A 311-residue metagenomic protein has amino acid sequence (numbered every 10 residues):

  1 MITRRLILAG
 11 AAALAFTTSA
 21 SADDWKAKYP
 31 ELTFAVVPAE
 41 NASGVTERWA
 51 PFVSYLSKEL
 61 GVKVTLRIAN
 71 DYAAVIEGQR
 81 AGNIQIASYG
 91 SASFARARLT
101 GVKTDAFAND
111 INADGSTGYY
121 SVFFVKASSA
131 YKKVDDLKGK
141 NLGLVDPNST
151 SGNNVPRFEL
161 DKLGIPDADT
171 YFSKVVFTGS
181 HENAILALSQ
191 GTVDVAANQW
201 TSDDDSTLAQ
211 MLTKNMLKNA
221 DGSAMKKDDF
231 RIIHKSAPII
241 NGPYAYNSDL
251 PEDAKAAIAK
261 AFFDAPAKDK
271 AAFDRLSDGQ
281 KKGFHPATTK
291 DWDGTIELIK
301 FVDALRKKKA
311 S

Functional and structural regions predicted by a protein language model:
T3-L8: N-terminal export leaders
F16-A22: Sec/Tat signal peptide C-region and signal peptidase I cleavage site
D24-S93: Extracytoplasmic small-molecule ligand-binding "clamshell" domains of the periplasmic binding protein/Venus flytrap
W25-P51, S57, Y246-S311: An extracytoplasmic/periplasmic, membrane-proximal ligand-sensing/linker region
T33, V37, A113-V122, T213-L250 (+3 more regions): Periplasmic-binding protein-like
F34-S57, A92, S116-Q190, K281: Bilobed "Venus flytrap"/periplasmic-binding protein-like clamshell domains and structurally analogous long
V36, I68-Y72, G82-T100, N109-D110 (+1 more regions): Beta->alpha turn/N-cap motifs
N141-G143, P147-D253: Pocket-lining segment of extracytoplasmic ligand-binding domains
